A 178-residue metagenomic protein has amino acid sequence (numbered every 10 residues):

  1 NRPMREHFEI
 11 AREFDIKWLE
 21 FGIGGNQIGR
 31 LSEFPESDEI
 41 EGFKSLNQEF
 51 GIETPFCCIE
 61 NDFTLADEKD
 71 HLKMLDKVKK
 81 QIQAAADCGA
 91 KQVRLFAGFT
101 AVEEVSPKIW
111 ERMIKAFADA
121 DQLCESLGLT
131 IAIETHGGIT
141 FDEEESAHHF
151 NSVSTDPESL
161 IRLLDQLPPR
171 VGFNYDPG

Functional and structural regions predicted by a protein language model:
N1-Q92, P107-K108, I114-A118, E125 (+2 more regions): N-terminal pre-domain/capping segments
R5, W18-L19, D119-G178: Acidic/histidine-rich catalytic cores of soluble enzymes
I23-G25, E60-F63, A97-A101, T135-F141 (+1 more regions): Active-site-proximal loop/turn and secondary-structure-junction residues that shape catalytic pockets, frequently
A66-E68, G98-I109, G137-N151: Surface-exposed cleft-lining segments at the edges of enzyme active sites
